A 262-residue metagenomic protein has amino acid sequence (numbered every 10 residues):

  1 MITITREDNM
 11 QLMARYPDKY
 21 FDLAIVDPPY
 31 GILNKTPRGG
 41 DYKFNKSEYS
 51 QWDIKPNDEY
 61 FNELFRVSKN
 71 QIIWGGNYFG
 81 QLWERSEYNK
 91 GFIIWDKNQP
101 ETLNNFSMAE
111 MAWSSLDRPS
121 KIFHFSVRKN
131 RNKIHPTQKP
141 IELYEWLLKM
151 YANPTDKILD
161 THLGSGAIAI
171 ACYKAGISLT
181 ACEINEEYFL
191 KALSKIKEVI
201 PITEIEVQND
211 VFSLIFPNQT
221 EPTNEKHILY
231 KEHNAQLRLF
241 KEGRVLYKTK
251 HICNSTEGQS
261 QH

Functional and structural regions predicted by a protein language model:
M1-L159, S165-H262: Class I S-adenosyl-L-methionine-dependent methyltransferase catalytic core
